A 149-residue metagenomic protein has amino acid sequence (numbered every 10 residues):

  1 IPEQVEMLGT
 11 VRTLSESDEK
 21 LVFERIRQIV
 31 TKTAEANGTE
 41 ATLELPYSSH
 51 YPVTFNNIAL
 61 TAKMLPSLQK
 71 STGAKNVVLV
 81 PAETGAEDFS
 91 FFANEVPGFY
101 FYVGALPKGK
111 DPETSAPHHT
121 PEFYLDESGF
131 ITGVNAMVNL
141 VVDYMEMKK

Functional and structural regions predicted by a protein language model:
I1-K149: Metal-dependent amide/peptide-bond hydrolase catalytic core, centered on the "pita-bread" metallohydrolase fold
